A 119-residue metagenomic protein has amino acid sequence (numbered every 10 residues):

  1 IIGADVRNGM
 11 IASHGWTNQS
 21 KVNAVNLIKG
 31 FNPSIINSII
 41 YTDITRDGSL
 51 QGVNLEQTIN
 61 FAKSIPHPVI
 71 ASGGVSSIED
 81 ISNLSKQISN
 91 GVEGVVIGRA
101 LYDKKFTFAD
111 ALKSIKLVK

Functional and structural regions predicted by a protein language model:
I1-D47: Conserved anion-binding
I2, I39, F61, L84 (+1 more regions): Conserved, mostly hydrophobic/aromatic
M10, R46-Q51, S77, D103: Short, small-residue-enriched loops and turns at beta-alpha junctions that line or gate enzyme active sites
A12-G15, L50-V53, I81-N83, F106-F108: Short, well-ordered secondary-structure micro-motifs
H14, A71-S72, I97: Thr-Gly-centered strand-to-loop micro-motif
E56-G91, A111: Catalytic cores of alpha/beta
S85-K119: C-terminal helical cap(s) of enzyme catalytic domains, especially alpha/beta-barrels
